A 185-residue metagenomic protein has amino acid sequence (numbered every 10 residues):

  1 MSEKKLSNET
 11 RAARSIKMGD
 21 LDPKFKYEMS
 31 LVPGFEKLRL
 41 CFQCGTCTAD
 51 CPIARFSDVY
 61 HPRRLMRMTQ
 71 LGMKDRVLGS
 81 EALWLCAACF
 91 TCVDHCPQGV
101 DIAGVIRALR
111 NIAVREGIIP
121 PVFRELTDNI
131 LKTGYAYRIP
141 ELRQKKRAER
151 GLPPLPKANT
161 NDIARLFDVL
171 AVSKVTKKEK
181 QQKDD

Functional and structural regions predicted by a protein language model:
M1-L40, T46-I53, D58-R67, K74 (+1 more regions): Non-ligating segments of multi-cofactor redox enzymes
C41-C47, C51, C86-C92, C96: Short cysteine clusters
R67, W84-A87: Contiguous, well-ordered alpha-helical segments that form the cores/surfaces of helical PPI scaffolds
K74-L83: Short linker/helix segments within small regulatory modules
Q98-V100: Internal catalytic or translocation cores that form aromatic/hydrophobic pockets or channels for amphipathic metabolites
